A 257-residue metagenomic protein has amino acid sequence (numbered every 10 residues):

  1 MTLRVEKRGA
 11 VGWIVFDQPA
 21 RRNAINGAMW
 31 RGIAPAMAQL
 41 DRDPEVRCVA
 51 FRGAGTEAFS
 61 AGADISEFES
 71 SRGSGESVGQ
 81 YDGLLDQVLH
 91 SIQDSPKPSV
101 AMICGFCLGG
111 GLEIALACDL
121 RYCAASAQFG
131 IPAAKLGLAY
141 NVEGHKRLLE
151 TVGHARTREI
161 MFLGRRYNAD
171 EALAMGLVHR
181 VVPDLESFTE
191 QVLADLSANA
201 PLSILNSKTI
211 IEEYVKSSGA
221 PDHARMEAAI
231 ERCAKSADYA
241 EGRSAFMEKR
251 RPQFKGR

Functional and structural regions predicted by a protein language model:
M1-R52, H90: Conserved CoA-thioester-binding segment of acyl-CoA-metabolizing enzymes
I14, F51, D64, I114-L116 (+2 more regions): Hydrophobic/aromatic residues within transmembrane alpha-helices of multi-pass small-molecule transporters
E45, G53-S91, G137, S218: Glycine- (often His-adjacent) and acidic-residue-rich active-site loop that binds/positions the CoA thioester
V88-D94, M102, L108-M161, A174-M175 (+1 more regions): CoA-thioester-processing core
Y122-A127, V178-A224, E231, K235-A237 (+1 more regions): C-terminal long alpha-helix characteristic of the crotonase
R165-E171: Acidic, divalent-metal-coordinating active-site segment for phosphoryl/phosphodiester hydrolysis, typified by short
S244-R257: Terminal low-complexity tails and localization/encapsulation signals of metabolic enzymes
